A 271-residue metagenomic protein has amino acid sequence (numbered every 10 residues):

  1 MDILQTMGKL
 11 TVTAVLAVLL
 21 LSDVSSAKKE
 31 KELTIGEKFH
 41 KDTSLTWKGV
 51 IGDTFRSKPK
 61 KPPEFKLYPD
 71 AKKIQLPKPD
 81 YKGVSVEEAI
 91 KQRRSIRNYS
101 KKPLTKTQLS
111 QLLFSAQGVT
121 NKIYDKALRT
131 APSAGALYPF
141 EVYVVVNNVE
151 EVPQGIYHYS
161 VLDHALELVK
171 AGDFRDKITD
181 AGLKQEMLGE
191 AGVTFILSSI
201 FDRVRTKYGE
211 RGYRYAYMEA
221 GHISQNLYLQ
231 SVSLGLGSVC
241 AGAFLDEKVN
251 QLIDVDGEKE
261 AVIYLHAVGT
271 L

Functional and structural regions predicted by a protein language model:
M1-V12: Bacterial N-terminal signal peptides that target proteins for export
T11-L19: Bacterial N-terminal signal peptides
V24, K28-E190: N-terminal amphipathic, basic helical "cap/leader" segment at the start of enzyme domains
R93, L112, V142, V193-R203 (+2 more regions): Small-aliphatic-rich amphipathic alpha-helix that forms the alpha element of a beta-alpha
A116, T120-I123, S231, G257 (+1 more regions): A generic secondary-structure signal for well-formed alpha-helical elements
H158, T194-I196, L265-A267: Conserved hydrophobic/aromatic beta-strand scaffold that supports enzyme active sites
V255-L271: A glycine-rich helix N-cap at a beta->alpha junction
